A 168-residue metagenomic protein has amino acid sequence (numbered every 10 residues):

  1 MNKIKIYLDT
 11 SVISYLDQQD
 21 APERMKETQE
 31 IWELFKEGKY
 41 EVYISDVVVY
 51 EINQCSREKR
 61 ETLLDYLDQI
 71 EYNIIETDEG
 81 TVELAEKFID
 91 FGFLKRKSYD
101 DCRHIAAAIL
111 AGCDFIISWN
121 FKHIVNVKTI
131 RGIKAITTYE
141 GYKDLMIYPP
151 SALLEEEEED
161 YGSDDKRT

Functional and structural regions predicted by a protein language model:
M1-I44, N53-D65, D90-R96, I130-I133 (+1 more regions): Short, well-structured N-terminal submotif of metal-dependent ribonuclease cores
T10, D46, W119-F121: Short secondary-structure boundary segments
V42, I74-I75, I147: Generic structural signal for residues in well-ordered beta-strands
V48-E51, G80-V82: Short, catalytically relevant binding-site loops at active-site mouths
I74-R131, L154: Active-site neighborhoods of divalent-metal-dependent phosphate/nucleic-acid chemistry enzymes
V125, T129-M146: C-terminal end-helix/capping segment
